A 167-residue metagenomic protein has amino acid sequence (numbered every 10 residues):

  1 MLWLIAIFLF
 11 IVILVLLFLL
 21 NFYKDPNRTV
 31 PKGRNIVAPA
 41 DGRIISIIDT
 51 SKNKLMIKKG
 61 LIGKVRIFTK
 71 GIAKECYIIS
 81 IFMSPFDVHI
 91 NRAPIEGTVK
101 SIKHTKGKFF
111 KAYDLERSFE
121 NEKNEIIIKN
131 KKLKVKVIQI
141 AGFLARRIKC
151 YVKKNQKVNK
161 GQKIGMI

Functional and structural regions predicted by a protein language model:
M1-I167: Contiguous, well-folded functional domains in the mature portion of proteins
